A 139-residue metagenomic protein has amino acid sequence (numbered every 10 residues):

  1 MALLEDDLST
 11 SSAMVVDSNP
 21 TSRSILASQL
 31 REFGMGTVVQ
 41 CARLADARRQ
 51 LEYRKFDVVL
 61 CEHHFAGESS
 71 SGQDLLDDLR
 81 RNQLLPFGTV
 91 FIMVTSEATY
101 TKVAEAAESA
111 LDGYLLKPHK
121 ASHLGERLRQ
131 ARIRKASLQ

Functional and structural regions predicted by a protein language model:
M1-S22, A27, A45, F87 (+1 more regions): Non-catalytic signal-transmission and effector/linker regions of two-component phosphorelay proteins
S28-F33, Q50, E105: Alpha-helical interaction/dimerization surfaces of two-component signaling modules
Q40-V58, E62, A66: Acidic, metal-coordinating helix/loop segments flanking the phosphotransfer/catalytic sites of two-component signaling
K55-D57, Q83-V90: His-Asp phosphorelay/catalytic-motif detector in bacterial-type signaling
S70-F87: Short amphipathic alpha-helix used as the core "switch/output" element in two-component signaling
D74, E97-G113: Alpha4 helix (beta4-alpha4-beta5 surface) of REC/receiver domains from two-component response regulators
K117: A Lys-centered signature of the CheY-like receiver
